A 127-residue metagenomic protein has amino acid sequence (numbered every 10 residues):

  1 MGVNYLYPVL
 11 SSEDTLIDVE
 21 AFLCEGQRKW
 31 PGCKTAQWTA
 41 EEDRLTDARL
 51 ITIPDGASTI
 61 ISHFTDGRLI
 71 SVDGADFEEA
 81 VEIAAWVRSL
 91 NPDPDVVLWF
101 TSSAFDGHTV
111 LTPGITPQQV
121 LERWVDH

Functional and structural regions predicted by a protein language model:
M1-G32, A36, D126-H127: Short, extreme N-terminal segment that most often corresponds to the first beta-strand
A36-T52: Short Gly/Thr-rich strand-loop-strand
L50-H127: Charged interaction segments
